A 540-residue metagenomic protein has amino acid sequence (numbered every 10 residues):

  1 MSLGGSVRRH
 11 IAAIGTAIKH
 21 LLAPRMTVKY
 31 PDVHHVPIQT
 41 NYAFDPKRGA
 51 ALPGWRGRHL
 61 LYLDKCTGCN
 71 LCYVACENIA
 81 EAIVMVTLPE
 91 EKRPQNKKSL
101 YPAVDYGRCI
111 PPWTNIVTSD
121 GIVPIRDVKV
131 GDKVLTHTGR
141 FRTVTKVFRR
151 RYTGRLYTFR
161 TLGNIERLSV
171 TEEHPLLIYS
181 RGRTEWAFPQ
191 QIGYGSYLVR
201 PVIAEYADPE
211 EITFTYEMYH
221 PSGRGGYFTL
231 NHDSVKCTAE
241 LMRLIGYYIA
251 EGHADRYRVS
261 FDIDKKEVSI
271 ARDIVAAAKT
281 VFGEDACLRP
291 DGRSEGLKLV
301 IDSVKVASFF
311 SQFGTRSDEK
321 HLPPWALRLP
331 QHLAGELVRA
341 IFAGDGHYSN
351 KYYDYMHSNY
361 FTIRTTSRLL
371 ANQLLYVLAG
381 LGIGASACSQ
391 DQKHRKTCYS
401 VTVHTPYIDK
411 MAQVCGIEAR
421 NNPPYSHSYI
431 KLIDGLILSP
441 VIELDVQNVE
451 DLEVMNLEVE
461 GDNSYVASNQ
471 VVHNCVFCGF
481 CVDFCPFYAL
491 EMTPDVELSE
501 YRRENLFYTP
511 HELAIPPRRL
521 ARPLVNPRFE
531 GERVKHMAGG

Functional and structural regions predicted by a protein language model:
M1-A103, C475, F480-D483, Y488-G540: Non-ligating segments of multi-cofactor redox enzymes
L60-L63, A103-Y106, S119-V123, W186: Short, solvent-exposed loop/turn positions at domain surfaces that link secondary-structure elements or cap domain
C66-T67, I110, V128, I192: Hydrophobic beta-strand core residues of beta-sandwich domains
V104-R108, P112, Q470-N474: Short, intrinsically disordered, charge-balanced linker/junction segments flanking boundaries in proteins
I110-V130: Protein maturation boundaries and topogenic segments
K129-N474: Internal intein/HINT superfamily modules and their associated LAGLIDADG
